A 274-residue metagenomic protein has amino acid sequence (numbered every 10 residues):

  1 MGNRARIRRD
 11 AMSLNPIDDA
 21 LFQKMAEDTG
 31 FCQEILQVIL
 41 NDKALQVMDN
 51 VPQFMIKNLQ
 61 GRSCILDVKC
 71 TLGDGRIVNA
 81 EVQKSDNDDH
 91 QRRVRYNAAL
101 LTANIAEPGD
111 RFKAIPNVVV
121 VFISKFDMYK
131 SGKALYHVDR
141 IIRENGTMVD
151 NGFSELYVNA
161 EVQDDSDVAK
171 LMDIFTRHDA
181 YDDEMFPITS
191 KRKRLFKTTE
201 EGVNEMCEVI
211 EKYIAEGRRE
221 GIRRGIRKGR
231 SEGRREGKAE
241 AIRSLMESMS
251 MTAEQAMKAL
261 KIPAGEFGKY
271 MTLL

Functional and structural regions predicted by a protein language model:
M1-S154, D164-S166, E220: Accessory alpha/beta interaction modules
G2-M12, P16, A20, V78-Q83 (+2 more regions): Short, charged alpha-helical interaction segments and adjacent helix-coil junctions
